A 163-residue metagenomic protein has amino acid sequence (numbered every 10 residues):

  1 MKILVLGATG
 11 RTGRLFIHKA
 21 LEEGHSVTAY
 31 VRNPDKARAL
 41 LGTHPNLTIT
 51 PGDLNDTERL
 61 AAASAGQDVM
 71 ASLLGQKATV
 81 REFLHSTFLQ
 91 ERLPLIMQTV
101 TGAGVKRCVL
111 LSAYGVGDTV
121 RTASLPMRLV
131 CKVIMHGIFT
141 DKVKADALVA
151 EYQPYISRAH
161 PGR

Functional and structural regions predicted by a protein language model:
I3-H25: N-terminal Rossmann NAD(P)H-binding glycine-rich loop of SDR-like oxidoreductase domains
I3-V5, M70, C108: Conserved hydrophobic beta-strands of the Rossmann-like cofactor-binding core in SDR/related NAD(P)H-dependent
L15, R38-L95, T99-G102: NAD(P)H-binding glycine-rich loop region in Rossmannoid oxidoreductase-like domains and their noncatalytic homologs
S26, N46-T48, Y155-S157: Conserved beta-strand segments of alpha/beta enzyme cores
S26-T28, P34, E91-G137, E151 (+1 more regions): Conserved Rossmann-fold NAD(P)-dependent oxidoreductase catalytic core, especially the SDR/UDP-sugar
K77, Y114-V116, R163: Active-site segment of SDR-like NAD(P)-dependent oxidoreductases
D146-R163: Conserved beta-loop-beta element that borders a ligand/cofactor-binding pocket
